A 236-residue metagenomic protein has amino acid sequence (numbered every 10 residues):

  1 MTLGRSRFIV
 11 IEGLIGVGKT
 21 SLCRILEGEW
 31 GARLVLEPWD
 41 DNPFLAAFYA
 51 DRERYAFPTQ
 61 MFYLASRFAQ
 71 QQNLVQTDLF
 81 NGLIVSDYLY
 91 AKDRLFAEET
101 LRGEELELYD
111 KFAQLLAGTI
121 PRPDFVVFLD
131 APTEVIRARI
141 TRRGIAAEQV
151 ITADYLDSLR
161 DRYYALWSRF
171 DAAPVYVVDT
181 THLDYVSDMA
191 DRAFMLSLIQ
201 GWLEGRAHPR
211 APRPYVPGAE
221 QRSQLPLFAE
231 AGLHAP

Functional and structural regions predicted by a protein language model:
M1-S6: Phosphate-binding P-loop
I11: Hydrophobic anchor at the beta1->P-loop junction of P-loop NTPases
L14: P-loop (Walker A) phosphate-binding loop of NTP-binding proteins
K19: Conserved lysine of the Walker
R24-S66: Conserved substrate/cofactor phosphate-moiety recognition/catalytic segment in nucleotide-dependent phosphotransferases
Y55-P121: Glycine-rich phosphate-binding loop used to anchor ATP phosphates in small-molecule kinases, encompassing both
D93-Y164: A glycine- and Lys/Arg-enriched "phosphate-lid" helix/loop adjacent to the NTP-binding pocket of small-molecule kinases
T141-V150, D154-P236: NTP-dependent small-molecule kinase module
